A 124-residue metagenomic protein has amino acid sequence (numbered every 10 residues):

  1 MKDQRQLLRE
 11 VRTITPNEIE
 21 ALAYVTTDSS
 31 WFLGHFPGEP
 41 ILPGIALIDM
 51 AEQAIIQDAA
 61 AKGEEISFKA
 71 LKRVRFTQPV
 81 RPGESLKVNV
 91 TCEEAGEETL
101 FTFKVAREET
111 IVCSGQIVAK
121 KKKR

Functional and structural regions predicted by a protein language model:
M1-K2, V112: Flexible extramembrane loops and terminal tails that flank transmembrane helices in small membrane-associated subunits
K2-L42: Catalytic strand-loop segment that frames the active site of acyl-thioester-processing enzymes
E10, A70-R73, S114: Extracellular/lumenal ectodomain signal focusing on beta-strand-rich modules and carbohydrate-recognition contexts
R12-N17, P82, T91-R124: HotDog/MaoC-like acyl-thioester-processing domains
G44, V90: Residue-level signal for inorganic ion chemistry
I45-M50: Short amphipathic alpha-helical face segments that pack within enzyme cores and frequently flank/anchor catalytic
E52-N89, E98-T99: Hydrophobic beta-strand-centered segment that forms part of the acyl-chain substrate-binding groove
